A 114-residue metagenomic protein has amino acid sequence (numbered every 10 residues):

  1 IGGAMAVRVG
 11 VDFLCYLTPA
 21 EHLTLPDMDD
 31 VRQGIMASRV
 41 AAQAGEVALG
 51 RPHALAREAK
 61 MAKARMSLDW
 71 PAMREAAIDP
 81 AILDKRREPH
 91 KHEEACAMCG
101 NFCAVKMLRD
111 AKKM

Functional and structural regions predicted by a protein language model:
I1-V7, L83: Catalytic cores of alpha/beta
V7, T24-L25: N-terminal glycine-/lysine-enriched basic segments
V7-G10, A42: N-terminal cationic-hydrophobic initiation segments that often serve targeting/anchoring roles
V9-D12, E93: Short coil/turn connectors at secondary-structure junctions
V11, L17-H22: Short, ordered loop/turn segments at secondary-structure junctions
L25-M114: Catalytic or ion-coupling anion/metal-binding cores of large enzyme and transporter domains
